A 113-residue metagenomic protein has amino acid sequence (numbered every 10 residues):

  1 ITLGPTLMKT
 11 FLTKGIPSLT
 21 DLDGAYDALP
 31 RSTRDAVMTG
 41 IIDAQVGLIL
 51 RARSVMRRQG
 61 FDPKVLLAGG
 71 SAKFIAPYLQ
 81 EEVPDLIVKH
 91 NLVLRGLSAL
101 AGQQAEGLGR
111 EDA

Functional and structural regions predicted by a protein language model:
I1-T39, G102: Glycine/GP-enriched mid-protein hinge/lid loop-to-helix segment characteristic of carbohydrate kinases
L7, G40, A44-L48, L66 (+3 more regions): Conserved active-site and cofactor/substrate-binding residues in soluble primary-metabolism enzymes
L12, I49, L97: Residue-level signal for inorganic ion chemistry
I16, T20, Q45, R53 (+5 more regions): Structural signal for hydrophobic packing residues in well-ordered secondary-structure cores of soluble enzyme domains
P17, M38, I42, L86-A113: Glycine-rich phosphate-binding/hydrolytic loop that grips phosphoryl groups
Y26-K64, L86: Adenine-nucleotide phosphate-binding core of ATP-dependent small-molecule kinases
T39, F61-L79: Glycine-rich phosphate-binding loops at beta-strand->alpha-helix junctions
F74-I87, N91-L92: Extended, folded domain segments that form the structural surfaces/walls around functional sites
